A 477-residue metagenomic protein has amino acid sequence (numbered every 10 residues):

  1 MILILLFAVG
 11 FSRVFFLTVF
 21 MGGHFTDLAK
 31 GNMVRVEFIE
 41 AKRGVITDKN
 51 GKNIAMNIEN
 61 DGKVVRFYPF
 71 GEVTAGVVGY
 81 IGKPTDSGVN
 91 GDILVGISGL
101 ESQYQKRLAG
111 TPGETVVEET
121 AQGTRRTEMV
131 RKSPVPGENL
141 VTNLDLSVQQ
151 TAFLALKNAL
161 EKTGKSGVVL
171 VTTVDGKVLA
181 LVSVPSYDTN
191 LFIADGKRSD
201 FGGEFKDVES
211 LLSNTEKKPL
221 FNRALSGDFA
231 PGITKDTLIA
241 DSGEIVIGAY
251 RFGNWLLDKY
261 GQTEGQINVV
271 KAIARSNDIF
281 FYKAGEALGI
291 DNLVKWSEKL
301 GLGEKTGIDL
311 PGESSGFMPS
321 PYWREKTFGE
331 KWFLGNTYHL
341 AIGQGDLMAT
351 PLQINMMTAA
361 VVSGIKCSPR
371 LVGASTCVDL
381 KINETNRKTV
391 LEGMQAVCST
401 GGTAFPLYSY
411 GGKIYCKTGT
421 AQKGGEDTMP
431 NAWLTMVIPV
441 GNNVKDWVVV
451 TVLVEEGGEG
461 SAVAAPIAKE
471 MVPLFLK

Functional and structural regions predicted by a protein language model:
M1-K206, K218-F229, D291-K299, S409 (+1 more regions): Periplasmic/cell-envelope proteins involved in peptidoglycan metabolism and beta-lactam response
T120-Q122, T127, T173-E456, G460: Beta-lactam-recognizing serine transpeptidase/beta-lactamase-like catalytic domain environment
